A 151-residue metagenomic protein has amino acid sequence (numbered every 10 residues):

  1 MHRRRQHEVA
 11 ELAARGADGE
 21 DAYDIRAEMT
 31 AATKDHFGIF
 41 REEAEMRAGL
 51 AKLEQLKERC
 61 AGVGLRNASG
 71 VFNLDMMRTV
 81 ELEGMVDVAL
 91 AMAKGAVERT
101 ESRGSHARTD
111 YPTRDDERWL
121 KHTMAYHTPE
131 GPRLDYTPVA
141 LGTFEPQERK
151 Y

Functional and structural regions predicted by a protein language model:
M1-Y151: Glycine- and aromatic-enriched mobile tails/lids
